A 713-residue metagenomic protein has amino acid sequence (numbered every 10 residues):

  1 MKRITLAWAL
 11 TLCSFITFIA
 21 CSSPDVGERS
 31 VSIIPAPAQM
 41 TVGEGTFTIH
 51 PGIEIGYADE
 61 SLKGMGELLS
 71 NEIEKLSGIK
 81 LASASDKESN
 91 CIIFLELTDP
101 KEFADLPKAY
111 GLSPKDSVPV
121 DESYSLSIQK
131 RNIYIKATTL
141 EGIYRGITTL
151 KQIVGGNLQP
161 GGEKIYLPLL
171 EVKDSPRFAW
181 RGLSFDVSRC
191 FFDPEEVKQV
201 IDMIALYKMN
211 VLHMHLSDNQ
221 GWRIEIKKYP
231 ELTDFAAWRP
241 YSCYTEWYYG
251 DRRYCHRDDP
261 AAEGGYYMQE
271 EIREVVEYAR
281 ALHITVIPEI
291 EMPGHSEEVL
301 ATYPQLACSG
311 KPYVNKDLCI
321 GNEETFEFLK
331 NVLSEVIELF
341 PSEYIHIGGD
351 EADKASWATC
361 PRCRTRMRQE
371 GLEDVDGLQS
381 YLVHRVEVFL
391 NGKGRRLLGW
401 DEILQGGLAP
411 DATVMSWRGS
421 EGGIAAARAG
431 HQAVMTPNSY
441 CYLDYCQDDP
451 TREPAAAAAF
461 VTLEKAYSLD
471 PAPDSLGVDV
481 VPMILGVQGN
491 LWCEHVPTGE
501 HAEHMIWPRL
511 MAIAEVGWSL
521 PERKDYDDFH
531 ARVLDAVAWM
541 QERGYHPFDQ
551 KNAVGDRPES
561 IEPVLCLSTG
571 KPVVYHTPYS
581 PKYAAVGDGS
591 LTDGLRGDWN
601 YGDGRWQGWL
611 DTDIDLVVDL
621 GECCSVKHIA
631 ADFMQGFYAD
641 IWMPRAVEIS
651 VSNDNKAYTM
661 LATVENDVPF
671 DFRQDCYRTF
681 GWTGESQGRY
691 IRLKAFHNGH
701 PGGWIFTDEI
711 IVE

Functional and structural regions predicted by a protein language model:
M1-S30: Bacterial Sec-dependent N-terminal signal peptides
S22-F178, H501, I513-P547: Contiguous, structured surface segment used for ligand recognition
L112-Y344, R385, F389, Q488-C493: Feature activates predominantly on carbohydrate-active enzymes
V299, Q305-S309, Y313-P410, W417-A425: Active-site neighborhood of glycoside hydrolase catalytic domains
L397-E402, G407-A412, R418-P563: Flexible, acidic glycine-rich loops studded with aromatic residues
E562-R596: Predominantly extracellular/luminal regions of secreted and cell-surface proteins, especially disulfide-bonded
G597-A662, Q674-E713: Aromatic, loop-rich ligand-recognition surfaces of beta-strand-rich domains
L661-P669: Solvent-exposed serine/threonine-rich low-complexity stretches and specific carbohydrate-binding patches
